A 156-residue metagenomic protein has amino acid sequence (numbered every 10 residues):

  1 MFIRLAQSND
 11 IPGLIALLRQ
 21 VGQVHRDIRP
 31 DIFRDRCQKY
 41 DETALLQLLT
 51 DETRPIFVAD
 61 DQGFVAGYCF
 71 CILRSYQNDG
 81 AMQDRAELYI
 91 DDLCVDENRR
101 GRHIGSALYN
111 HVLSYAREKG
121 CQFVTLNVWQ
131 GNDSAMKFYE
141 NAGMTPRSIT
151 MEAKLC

Functional and structural regions predicted by a protein language model:
F2-L17, H25: A short beta-loop-alpha structural element at the N-terminal edge of CoA-dependent acyl/N-acetyltransferase catalytic
G22-L45: Conserved GNAT-fold acetyl-CoA-binding loop/helix
T43-F57, Y89: A short helix-loop-beta-strand connector motif used in the catalytic cores of GNAT acetyltransferases and, in some
V58, F64-L73, Y89, C94: Conserved beta-strand in the GNAT
D92-V95, G101-S114, N141: Conserved acetyl-CoA-binding loop-helix of GNAT-fold acetyltransferases
S106, E118, Q130-S148: Conserved active-site alpha-helix within GNAT-family acetyltransferase domains
A116-N127: Conserved GNAT acetyl-CoA-binding A-motif
T125-A135, E152-C156: Conserved beta-strand-loop-alpha-helix junction that forms the acyl-donor binding cleft
